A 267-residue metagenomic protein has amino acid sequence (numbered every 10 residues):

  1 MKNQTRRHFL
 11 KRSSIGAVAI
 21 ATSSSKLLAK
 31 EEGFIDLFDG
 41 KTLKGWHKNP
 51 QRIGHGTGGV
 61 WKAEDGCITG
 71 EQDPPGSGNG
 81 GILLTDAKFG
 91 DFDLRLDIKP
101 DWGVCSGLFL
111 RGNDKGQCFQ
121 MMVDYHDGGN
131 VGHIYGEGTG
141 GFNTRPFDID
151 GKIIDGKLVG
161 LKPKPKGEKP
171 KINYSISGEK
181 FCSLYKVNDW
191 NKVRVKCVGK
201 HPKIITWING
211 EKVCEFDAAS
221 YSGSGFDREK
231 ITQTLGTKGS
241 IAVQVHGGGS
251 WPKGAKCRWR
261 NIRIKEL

Functional and structural regions predicted by a protein language model:
M1-A17: N-terminal secretory signal peptides and thylakoid transit peptides that target proteins across membranes
R6, G16, S23-S24, D39: Terminal low-complexity, poorly structured segments
S14, S24-K26, G107: Compositionally biased regions
V18-A19, P202: A generic secondary-structure boundary signal that marks alpha-helix termini
A21-E32: Bacterial Sec-dependent signal peptides at the C-terminal "C-region" and cleavage site
K30-L267: Carbohydrate-interacting regions of secretory-pathway proteins
